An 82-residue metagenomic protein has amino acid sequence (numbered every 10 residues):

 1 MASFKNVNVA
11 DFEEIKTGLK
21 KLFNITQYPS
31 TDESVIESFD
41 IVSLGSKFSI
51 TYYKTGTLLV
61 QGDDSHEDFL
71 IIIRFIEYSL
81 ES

Functional and structural regions predicted by a protein language model:
M1-F48, E67-S79: Short Lys/Arg-enriched alpha/beta "domain-start" segment
P29, Y53-K54: Compositionally biased, intrinsically disordered low-complexity regions enriched in proline and serine
G45, S49-T51, T57-D64: C-terminal functional modules of predominantly eukaryotic multidomain proteins
